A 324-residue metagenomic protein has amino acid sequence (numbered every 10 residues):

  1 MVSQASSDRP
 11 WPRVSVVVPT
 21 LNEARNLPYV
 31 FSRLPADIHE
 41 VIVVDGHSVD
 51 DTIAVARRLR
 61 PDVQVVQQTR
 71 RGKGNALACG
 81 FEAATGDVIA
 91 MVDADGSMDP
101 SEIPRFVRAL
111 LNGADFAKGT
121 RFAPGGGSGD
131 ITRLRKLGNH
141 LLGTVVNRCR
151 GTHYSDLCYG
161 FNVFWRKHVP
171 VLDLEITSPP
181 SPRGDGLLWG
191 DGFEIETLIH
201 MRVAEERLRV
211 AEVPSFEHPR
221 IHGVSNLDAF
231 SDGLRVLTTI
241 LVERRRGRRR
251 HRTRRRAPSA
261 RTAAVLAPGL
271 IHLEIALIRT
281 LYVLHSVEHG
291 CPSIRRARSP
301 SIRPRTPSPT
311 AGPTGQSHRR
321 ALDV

Functional and structural regions predicted by a protein language model:
M1-R33: N-proximal low-complexity "stem/linker" segments adjacent to membrane-targeting elements
M1-W11, I176-L266, L273, R320: Hydrophobic helical membrane-anchoring modules
R13-S15, E40, L198: Cell-envelope/extracellular polymer assembly enzymes that use nucleotide-activated donors
R25-Y29, D50-L59: Acidic helix N-cap motif at the loop->helix transition within catalytic regions of sugar-transfer enzymes
H39-I42, I53-A83: Conserved donor nucleotide-binding strand/loop of the catalytic core
D45-I53, G96: A conserved acidic beta->alpha catalytic loop
Q68-R71, N75-A83, V88, P100-W189 (+3 more regions): Acceptor/aglycone-binding surface of glycosyltransferases and processive sugar-polymer synthases
A257, T262-V324: Charged DNA-binding/catalytic regions of mobile-element recombinases
